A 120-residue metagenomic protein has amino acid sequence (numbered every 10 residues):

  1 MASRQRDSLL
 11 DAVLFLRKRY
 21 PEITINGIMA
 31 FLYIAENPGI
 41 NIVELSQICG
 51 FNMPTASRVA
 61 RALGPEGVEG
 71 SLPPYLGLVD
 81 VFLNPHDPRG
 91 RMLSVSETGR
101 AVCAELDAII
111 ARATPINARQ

Functional and structural regions predicted by a protein language model:
R4-Y20: Short, Lys/Arg-enriched N-terminal segment that forms or immediately precedes the first helix of a structured domain
Y20-G27: Short helix-coil-helix linker/hinge
I28-L32: Pre-recognition alpha-helix immediately N-terminal to the DNA-recognition helix within helix-turn-helix or winged-helix
N37-N41: Short capping segments at the starts of secondary-structure elements
Q47: Alpha-helical residues within the helix-turn-helix
P85-C103: Basic, amphipathic "hinge/linker" alpha-helix immediately C-terminal to the N-terminal HTH DNA-binding motif
E97-Q120: Amphipathic alpha-helical dimerization/coiled-coil segments that flank or bridge DNA-binding/regulatory modules
